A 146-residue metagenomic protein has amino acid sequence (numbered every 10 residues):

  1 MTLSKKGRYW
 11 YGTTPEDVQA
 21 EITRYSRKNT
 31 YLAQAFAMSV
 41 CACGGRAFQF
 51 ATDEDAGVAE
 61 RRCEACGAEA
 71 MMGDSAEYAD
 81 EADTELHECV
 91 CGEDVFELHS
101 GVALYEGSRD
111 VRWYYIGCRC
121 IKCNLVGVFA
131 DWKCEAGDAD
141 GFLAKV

Functional and structural regions predicted by a protein language model:
M1-M38, A76-E88, A130-V146: Short, intrinsically disordered terminal segments enriched in charged and Pro/Gly residues
G7-T13, A35-E60, A68-Y78, D83-D110: Short recognition patches in nucleic-acid-associated and regulatory proteins
A56-E69, Y114-L125: Cysteine-rich micro-motifs
D94-V146: Long, contiguous alpha-helical scaffold regions
